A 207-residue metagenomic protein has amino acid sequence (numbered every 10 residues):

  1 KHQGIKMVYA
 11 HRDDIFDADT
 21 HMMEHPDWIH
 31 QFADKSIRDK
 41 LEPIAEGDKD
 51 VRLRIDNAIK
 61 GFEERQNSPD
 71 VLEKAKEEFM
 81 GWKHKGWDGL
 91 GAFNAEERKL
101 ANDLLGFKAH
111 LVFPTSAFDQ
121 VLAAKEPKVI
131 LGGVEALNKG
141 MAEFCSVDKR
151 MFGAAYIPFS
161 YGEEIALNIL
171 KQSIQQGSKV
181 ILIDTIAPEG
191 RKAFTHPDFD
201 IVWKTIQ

Functional and structural regions predicted by a protein language model:
K1-Q207: Helix-coil boundary/capping segments in enzymes
